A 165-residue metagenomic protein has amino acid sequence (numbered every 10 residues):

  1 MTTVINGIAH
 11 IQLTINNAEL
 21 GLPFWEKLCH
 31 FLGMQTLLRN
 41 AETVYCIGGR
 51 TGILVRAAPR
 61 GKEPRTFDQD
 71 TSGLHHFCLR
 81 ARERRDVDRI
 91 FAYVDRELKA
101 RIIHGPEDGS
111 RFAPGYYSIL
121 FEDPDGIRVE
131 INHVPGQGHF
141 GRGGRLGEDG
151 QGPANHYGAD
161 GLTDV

Functional and structural regions predicted by a protein language model:
M1-L22, F77, P135-V165: N-terminal beta-strand motif that seeds the catalytic metal site of vicinal oxygen chelate
T2, I47-R82, D86-R89, R96: Long, continuous compositionally biased terminal/linker segments
G7, A41, G49-T51, G73-H75 (+1 more regions): Residues that flank catalytic or metal-binding motifs in active/ligand-binding sites
Q12-P59: Core segments of cupin and vicinal oxygen chelate
I15-L20, C78-P124: Vicinal oxygen chelate
A41-I47, S110-F112, Q137, R142: Short secondary-structure capping/turn micro-motifs that flank functional sites
D108, N132-V134: Residue-level structural signal for beta-strand termini and adjacent loop
